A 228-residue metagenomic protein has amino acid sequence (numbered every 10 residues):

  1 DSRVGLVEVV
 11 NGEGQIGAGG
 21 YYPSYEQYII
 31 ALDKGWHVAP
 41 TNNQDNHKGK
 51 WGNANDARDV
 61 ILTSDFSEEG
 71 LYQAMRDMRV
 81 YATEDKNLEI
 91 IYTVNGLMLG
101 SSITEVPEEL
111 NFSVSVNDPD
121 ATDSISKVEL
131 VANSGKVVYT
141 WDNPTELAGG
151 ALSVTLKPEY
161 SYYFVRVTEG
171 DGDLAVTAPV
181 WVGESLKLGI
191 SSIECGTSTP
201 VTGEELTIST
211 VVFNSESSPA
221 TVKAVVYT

Functional and structural regions predicted by a protein language model:
D1-L186: Charged catalytic cores and adjacent phosphate/nucleic-acid-binding surfaces used for phosphate/nucleic-acid chemistry
E184-T228: Extracellular/luminal regions of secreted and cell-surface proteins that mediate adhesion/ECM remodeling
